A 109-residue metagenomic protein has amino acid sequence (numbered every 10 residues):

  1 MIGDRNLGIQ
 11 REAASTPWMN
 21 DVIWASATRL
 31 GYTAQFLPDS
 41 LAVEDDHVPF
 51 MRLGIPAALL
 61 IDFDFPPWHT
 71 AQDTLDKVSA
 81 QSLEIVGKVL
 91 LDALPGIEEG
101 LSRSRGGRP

Functional and structural regions predicted by a protein language model:
I2-P109: Active-site-adjacent substrate-binding region of metalloamidase/peptidase-like peptide-processing proteins
